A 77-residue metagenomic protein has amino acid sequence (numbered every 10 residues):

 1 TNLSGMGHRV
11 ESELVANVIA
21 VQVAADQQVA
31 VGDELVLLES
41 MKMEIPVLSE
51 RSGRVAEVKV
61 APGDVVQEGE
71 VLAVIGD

Functional and structural regions predicted by a protein language model:
N2-V18, E34-E50, D77: Short beta-strand-turn/beta-hairpin segments enriched in glycine/proline and small hydrophobics that form edge-strand
E13, A20-A24, Q28, E57-V60: Short histidine-centered loop motifs in beta-beta connectors
A24-L35, P62-L72: Short, well-structured beta-strand-loop connectors
S49-D77: Short hydrophobic interaction/assembly module
